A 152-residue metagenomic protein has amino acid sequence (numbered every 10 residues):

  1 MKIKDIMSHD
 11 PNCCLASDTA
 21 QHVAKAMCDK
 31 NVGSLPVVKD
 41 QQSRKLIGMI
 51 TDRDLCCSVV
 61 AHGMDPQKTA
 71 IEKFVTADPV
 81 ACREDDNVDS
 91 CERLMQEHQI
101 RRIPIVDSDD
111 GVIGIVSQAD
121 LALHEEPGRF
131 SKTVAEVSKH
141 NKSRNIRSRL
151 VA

Functional and structural regions predicted by a protein language model:
M1-D10, T51-A81, N87-Q96, S108 (+1 more regions): Tandem CBS (Bateman) regulatory domains
M1-K2, N31-Q41, S138: Charged, low-complexity, helix/coiled-coil-prone segments
P11-C14, L46-I47, D65, P79-C82 (+2 more regions): Short N-terminal micro-motifs specific to bacterial/archaeal maturation and metal-cluster initiation sites
C13-V32, V38-K39, C82-Q99, I105-V106 (+1 more regions): The conserved cystathionine-beta-synthase
M27, L35-D54, M95, I103-A119: A glycine-centered beta-loop-beta connector
V32, R44, P66-T69: Short secondary-structure junction motifs
